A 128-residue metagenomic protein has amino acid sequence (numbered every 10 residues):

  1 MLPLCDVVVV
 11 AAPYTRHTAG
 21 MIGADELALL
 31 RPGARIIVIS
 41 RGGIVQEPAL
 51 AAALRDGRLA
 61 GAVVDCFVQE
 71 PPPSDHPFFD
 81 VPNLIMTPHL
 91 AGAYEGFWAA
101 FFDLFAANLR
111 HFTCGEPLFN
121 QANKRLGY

Functional and structural regions predicted by a protein language model:
M1-M21, V38: Rossmann-like NAD(P)-binding element
M1-P3, L27-L30, F78-F79: A short, aliphatic-rich alpha-helical micro-motif
V10, A24-L27, P82-M86: Short amphipathic alpha-helical segments, especially helix-boundary/capping motifs
H17-I36, E47-P48: Rossmann-fold NAD(P) dinucleotide-binding segment
G33, I39-Y128: Rossmann-like dinucleotide-binding domain for NAD(H)/NADP(H)
